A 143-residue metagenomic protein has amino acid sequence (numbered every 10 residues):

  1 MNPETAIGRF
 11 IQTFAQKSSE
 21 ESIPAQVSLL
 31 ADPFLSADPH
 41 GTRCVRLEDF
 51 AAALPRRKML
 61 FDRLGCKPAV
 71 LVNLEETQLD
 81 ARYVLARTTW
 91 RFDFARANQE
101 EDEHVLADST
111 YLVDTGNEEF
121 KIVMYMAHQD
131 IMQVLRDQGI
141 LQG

Functional and structural regions predicted by a protein language model:
M1-L29, S36, I140-G143: Short, low-complexity N-terminal intrinsically disordered segments enriched in polar/charged residues
I23-L79: A solvent-exposed, acidic/Ser-Thr-rich amphipathic alpha-helical stretch
L30, W90-F92, M126-Q129: Short beta-strand segments enriched in hydrophobic/aromatic residues within well-folded beta-rich domains
A37, A86-R87, V123: Beta-strand residues in well-ordered beta-sheet regions across diverse protein folds
V70-T77, F92, A107-D114: Hydrophobic/aromatic beta-strand elements that line small-molecule binding cavities or substrate pockets in beta-rich
A81-F92: A short hydrophobic beta-strand element
F92-H104: Short, cysteine-centered beta-strand-loop-beta hairpins and adjacent loop/turn segments enriched in charged/polar
H104-I140: Short beta-strand edge/turn micro-motifs at domain boundaries
